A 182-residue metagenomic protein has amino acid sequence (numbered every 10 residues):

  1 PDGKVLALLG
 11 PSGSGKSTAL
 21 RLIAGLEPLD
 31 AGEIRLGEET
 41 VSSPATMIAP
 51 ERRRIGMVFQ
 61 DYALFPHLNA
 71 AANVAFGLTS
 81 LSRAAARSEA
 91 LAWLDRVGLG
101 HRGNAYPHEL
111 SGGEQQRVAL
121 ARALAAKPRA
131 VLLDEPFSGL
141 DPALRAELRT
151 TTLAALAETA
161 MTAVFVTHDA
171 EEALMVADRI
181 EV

Functional and structural regions predicted by a protein language model:
A24: Helix-to-loop junction immediately C-terminal to a conserved catalytic motif
E39-S42, A84-R102, L153-A157: Conserved ABC ATPase "signature" region
V41-G56, S80-A84, S88: ABC ATPase NBD coupling module
L68-G77: Short coil-to-helix segment of the ABC ATPase nucleotide-binding domain corresponding to the Q-loop/switch region
Y106-L110, E114: Conserved ABC ATPase signature
L120: Hydrophobic anchor residue at the start of the ABC signature
A125-R129: A short, proline-enriched helix->beta-strand linker immediately N-terminal to the Walker B motif in ABC-type P-loop
V131-E135: Catalytic Walker B motif of ABC-type/P-loop ATPase nucleotide-binding domains
